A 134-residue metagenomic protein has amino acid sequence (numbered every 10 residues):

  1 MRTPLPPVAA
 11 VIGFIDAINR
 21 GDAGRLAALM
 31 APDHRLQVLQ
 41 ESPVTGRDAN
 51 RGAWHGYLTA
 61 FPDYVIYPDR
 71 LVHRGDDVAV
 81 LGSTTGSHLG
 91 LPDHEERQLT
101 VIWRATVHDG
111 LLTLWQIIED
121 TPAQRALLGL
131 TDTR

Functional and structural regions predicted by a protein language model:
M1-P32, D132-R134: Short, low-complexity N-terminal intrinsically disordered segments enriched in polar/charged residues
V11-F14, R25-A27, H34, G46 (+3 more regions): Hydrophobic pocket/interface hotspot
A23-A27, P32-G75: A solvent-exposed, acidic/Ser-Thr-rich amphipathic alpha-helical stretch
Q37, L81, W115-Q116: Beta-strand residues in well-ordered beta-sheet regions across diverse protein folds
V65-Y67, E96-W103: Short, surface-exposed coil-to-beta transition loops
G75-G86: A short hydrophobic beta-strand element
G86-E96: Short, cysteine-centered beta-strand-loop-beta hairpins and adjacent loop/turn segments enriched in charged/polar
L114-R134: Low-complexity, intrinsically disordered terminal/linker segments enriched in charged and Gly/Pro repeats
